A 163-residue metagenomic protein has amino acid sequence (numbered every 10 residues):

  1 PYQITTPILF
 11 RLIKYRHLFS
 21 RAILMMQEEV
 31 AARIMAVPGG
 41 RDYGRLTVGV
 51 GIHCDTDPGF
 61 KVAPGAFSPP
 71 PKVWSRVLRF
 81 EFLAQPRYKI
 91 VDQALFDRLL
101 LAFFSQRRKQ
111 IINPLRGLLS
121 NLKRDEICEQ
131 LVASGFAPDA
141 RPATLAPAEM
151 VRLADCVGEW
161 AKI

Functional and structural regions predicted by a protein language model:
P1: Membrane-embedded helix-turn/re-entrant segments that form the catalytic/gating core of multi-pass membrane enzymes
I4-P142, R152-I163: Class I S-adenosyl-L-methionine
E149: Short helix-start
